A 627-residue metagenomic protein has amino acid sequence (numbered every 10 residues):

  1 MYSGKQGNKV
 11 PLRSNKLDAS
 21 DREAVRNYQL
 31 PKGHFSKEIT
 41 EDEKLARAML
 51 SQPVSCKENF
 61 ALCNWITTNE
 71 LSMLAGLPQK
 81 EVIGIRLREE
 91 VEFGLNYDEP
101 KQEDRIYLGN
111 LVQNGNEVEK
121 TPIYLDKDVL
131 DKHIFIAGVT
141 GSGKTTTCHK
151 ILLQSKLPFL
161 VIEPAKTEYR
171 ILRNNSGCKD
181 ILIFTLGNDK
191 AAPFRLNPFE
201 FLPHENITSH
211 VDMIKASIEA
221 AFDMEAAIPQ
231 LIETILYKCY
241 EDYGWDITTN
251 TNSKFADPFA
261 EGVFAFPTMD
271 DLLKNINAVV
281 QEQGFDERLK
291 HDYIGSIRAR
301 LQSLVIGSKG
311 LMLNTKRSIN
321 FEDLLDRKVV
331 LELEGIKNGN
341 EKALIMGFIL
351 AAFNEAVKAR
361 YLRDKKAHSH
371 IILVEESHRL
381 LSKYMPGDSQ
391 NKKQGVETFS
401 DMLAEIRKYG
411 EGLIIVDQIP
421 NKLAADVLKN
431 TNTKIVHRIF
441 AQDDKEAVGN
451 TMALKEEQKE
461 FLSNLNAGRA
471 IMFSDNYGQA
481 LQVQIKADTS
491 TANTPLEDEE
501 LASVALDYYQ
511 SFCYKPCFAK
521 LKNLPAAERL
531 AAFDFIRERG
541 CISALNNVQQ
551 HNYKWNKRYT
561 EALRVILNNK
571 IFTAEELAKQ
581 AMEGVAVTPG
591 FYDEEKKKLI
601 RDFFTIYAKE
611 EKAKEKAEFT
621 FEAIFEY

Functional and structural regions predicted by a protein language model:
M1-I106: An aromatic-glycine-centered, glycine-rich loop/turn in mixed alpha/beta architecture
S3-S20, K120-Y124, D128-C148, G335-F461 (+1 more regions): Conserved P-loop NTPase motor cores
G94-R105, W245, P258-P267, K274 (+4 more regions): Conserved P-loop NTPase motor module
K101-D189, M472: Glycine-rich phosphate-binding loop of nucleotide-binding enzymes
V118, F135, R170, G339-E341 (+2 more regions): Short helix/loop capping segments that flank catalytic or ligand/cofactor-binding pockets
V129, A191, L324-D326, K429-N430 (+1 more regions): Short, solvent-exposed loop/turn segments at the edges of secondary structure
L152-A404, K408-E411, A470-S474, K554-W555 (+4 more regions): P-loop NTPase motor domains
H204-I207, N250, L454-A467: Conserved C-terminal "switch" segment of AAA+ ATPases
